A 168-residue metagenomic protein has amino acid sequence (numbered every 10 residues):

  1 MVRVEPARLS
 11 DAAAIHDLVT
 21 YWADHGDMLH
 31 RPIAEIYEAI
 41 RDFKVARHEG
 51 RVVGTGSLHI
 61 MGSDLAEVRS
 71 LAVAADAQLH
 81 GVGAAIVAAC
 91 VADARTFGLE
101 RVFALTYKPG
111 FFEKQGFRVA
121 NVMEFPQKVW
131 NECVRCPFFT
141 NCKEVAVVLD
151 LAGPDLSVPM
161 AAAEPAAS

Functional and structural regions predicted by a protein language model:
M1-H30, R47, E144-A146, A152-S168: Short amphipathic alpha-helix that is part of the acyltransferase structural core
A7, L71-V73: Hydrophobic adenine-recognition pocket in adenosine-nucleotide-binding enzymes
H30-D42, R47-H48, G54-L71: A conserved beta-strand-loop-helix scaffold within acyl/acetyltransferase catalytic domains
R41-F43, N141-V148: Short hydrophobic/aromatic beta-strand or adjacent loop that forms the aromatic wall/cage of a ligand/substrate-binding
R51, A74-A85, F97, K114: Conserved glycine-rich acetyl-CoA-binding loop
L79-A92, A104: Conserved acetyl-CoA-binding loop-helix of GNAT-fold acetyltransferases
E100, T106-C133: Conserved active-site alpha-helix within GNAT-family acetyltransferase domains
W130-E144: Cysteine-cluster motifs in flexible loop/terminal segments that predominantly coordinate metals
